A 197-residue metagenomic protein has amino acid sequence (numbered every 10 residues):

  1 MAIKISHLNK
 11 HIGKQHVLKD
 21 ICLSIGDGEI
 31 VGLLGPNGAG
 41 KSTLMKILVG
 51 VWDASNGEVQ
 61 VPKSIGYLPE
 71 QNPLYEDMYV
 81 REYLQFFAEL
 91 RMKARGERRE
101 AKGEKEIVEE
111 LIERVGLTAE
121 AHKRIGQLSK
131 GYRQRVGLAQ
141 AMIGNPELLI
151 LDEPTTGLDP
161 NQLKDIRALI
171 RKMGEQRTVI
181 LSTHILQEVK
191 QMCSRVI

Functional and structural regions predicted by a protein language model:
I3-I5, L18: Conserved structural motif at the start of ABC-family nucleotide-binding domains
L34-P36: The feature captures the beta-strand-to-loop junction immediately N-terminal to the Walker
V49: Helix-to-loop junction immediately C-terminal to a conserved catalytic motif
Q85, E89-M92, K102-E120: Conserved ABC ATPase "signature" region
L138: Hydrophobic anchor residue at the start of the ABC signature
L149-E153: Catalytic Walker B motif of ABC-type/P-loop ATPase nucleotide-binding domains
L163-E175: Helical segment within the ABC ATPase nucleotide-binding domain
